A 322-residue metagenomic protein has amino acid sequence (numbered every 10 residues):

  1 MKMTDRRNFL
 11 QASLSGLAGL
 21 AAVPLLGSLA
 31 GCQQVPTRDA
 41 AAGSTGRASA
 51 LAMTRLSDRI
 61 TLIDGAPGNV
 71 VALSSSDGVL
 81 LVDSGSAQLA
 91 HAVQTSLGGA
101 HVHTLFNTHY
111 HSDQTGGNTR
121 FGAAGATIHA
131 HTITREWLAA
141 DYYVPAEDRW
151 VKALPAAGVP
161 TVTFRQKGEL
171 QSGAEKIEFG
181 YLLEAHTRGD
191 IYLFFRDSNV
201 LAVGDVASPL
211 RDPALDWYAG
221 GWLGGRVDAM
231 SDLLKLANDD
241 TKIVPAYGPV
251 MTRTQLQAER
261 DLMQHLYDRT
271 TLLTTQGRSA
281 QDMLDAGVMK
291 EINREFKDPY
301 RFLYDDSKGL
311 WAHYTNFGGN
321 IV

Functional and structural regions predicted by a protein language model:
M1-P24: N-terminal secretory signal peptides and thylakoid transit peptides that target proteins across membranes
L10, L14, A280-V322: C-terminal regulatory/interaction regions
L25-I63: C-terminal segment of N-terminal export signals and the immediately downstream linker at the start of the mature
L51-T95, L193-G204: Conserved beta-strand hairpin/beta-sheet module of binuclear metal-dependent hydrolase folds, prominently
R55, T134-L182, T187-R188, R196-D197 (+1 more regions): Metallo-beta-lactamase
R59, L73, D83, H109 (+8 more regions): Divalent metal-coordination and catalytic microenvironments
S76-D77, Q88-H129: Active-site metal-binding motif and surrounding structural segment of the metallo-beta-lactamase
G78-V79, S86-A87, E169, K176 (+3 more regions): Metallo-beta-lactamase
